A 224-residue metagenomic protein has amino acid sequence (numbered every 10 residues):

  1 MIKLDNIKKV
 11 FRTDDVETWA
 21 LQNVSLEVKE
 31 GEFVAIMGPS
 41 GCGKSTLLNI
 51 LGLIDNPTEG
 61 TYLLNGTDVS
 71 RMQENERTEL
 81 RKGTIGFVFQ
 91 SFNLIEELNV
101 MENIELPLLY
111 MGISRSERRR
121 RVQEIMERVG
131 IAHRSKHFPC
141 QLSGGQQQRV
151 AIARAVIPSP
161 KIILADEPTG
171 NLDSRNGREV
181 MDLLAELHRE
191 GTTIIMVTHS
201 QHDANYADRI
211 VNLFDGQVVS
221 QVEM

Functional and structural regions predicted by a protein language model:
M1-N212: ABC family nucleotide-binding domain
S114, E223-M224: Alpha-helix capping and helix-coil boundary motifs
I210-V222: H-loop (His-switch) and adjacent beta-strand-loop-beta switch element of ABC-type ATPase nucleotide-binding domains
